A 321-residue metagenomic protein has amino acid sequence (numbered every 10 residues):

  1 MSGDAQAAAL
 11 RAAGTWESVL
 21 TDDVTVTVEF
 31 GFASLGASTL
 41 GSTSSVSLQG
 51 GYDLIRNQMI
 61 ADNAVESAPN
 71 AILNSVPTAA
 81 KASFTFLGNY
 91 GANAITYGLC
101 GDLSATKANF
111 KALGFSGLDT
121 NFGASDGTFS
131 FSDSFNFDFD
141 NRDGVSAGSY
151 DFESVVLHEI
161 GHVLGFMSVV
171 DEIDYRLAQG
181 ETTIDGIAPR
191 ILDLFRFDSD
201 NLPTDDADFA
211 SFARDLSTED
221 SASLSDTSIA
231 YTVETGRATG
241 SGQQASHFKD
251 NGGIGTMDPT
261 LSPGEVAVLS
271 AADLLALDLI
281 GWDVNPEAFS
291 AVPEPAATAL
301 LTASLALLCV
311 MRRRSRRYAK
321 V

Functional and structural regions predicted by a protein language model:
M1-L157, V163-F289: Extracellular zinc-dependent metalloprotease catalytic-domain scaffold
E219, P293-A296, R316: Short, intrinsically disordered, low-complexity terminal segments
E294-R312: A short, hydrophobic C-terminal helix/tail in secreted or cell-surface proteins
C309-V321: C-terminal membrane-anchoring or membrane-association module
